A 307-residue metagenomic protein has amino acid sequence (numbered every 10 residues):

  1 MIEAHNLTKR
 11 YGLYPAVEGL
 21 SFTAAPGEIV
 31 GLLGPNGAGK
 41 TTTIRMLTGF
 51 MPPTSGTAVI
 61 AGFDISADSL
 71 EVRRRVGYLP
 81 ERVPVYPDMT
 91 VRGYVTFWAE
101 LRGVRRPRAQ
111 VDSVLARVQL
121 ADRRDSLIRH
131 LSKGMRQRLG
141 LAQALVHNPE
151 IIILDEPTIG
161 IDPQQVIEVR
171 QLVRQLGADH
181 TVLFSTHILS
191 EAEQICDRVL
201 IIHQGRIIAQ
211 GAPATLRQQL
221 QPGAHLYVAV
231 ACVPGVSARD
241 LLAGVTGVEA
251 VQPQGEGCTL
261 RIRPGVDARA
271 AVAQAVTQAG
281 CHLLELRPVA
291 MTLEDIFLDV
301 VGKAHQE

Functional and structural regions predicted by a protein language model:
I2-A4, K9-H203, I208-A209: ABC transporter nucleotide-binding domains
A16, E191, P234-A238, A268 (+1 more regions): Short phosphate-engaging motifs
I65, V104, A231, G265 (+1 more regions): Short beta->alpha junction loops/turns
Q171-R263: ABC transporter nucleotide-binding domain
P264-E307: C-terminal coupling/interaction segments
